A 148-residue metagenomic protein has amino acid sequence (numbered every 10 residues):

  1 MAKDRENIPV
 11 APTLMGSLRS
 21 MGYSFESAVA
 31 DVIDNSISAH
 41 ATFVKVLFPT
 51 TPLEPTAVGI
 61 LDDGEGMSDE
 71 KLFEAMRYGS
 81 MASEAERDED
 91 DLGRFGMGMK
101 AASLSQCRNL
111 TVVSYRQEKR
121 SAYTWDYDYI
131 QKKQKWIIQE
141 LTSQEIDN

Functional and structural regions predicted by a protein language model:
M1-P49, E70-E74: Bergerat-fold GHKL ATPase/HATPase_c domain
P9, T13-G16, D62, D90 (+1 more regions): Residue-level signal for pocket-adjacent positions within structured domains
P9-M15, S68, D126-D128, T142-E145: General structural signal for secondary-structure boundaries
G22, E26-A30, D69, L92 (+2 more regions): Amphipathic alpha-helical transducer elements in NTP-driven molecular machines
S36-R87: Conserved beta-strand-loop-beta-strand hairpin that lines the nucleotide-binding pocket of ATP/GTP-utilizing enzymes
A85-N148: GHKL-type ATPase core
